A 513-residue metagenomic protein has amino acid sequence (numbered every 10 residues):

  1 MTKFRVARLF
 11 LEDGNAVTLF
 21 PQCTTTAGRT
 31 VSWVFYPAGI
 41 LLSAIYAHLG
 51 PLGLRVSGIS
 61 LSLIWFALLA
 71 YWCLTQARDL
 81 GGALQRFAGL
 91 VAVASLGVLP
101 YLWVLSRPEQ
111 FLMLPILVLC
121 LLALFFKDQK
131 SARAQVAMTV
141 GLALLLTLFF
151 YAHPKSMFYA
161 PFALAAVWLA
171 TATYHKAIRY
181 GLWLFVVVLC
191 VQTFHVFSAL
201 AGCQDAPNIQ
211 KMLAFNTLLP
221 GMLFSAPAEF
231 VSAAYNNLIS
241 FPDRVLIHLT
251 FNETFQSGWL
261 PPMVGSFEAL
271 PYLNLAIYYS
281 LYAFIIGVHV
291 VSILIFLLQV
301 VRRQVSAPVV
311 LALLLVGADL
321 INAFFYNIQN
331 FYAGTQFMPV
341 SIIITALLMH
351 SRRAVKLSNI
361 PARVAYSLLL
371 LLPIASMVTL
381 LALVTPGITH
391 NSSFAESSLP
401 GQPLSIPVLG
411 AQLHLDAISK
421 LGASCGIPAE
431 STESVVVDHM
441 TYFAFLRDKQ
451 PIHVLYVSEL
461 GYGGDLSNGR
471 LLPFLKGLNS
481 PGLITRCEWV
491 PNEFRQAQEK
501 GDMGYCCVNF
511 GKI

Functional and structural regions predicted by a protein language model:
M1-V31, L42-A47, Q204-G221: Extracytoplasmic loop-helix module adjacent to an early transmembrane segment
R5-R8, C23-G53, S60, R244 (+1 more regions): Short hydrophobic/aromatic helix or loop-helix immediately within or flanking a transmembrane segment in polytopic
V56-L80, V118, L122, V290-L298: Transmembrane-helix motifs of polytopic, lipid-linked glycan transferases
F66-C73, F251-V305: Hydrophobic, aromatic-rich transmembrane alpha-helices and their immediate juxtamembrane boundary segments
P100, Q135-P154, A160-W168, W183-C190 (+1 more regions): Membrane-interface alpha helices of multi-pass inner-membrane proteins
Y101-L112: Short acidic/glycine- and proline-prone juxtamembrane loop motifs at membrane-interface regions of multi-pass membrane
Q135-L144, L164, L182-V186, P308-A312 (+1 more regions): Signature aromatic-anchored transmembrane alpha helix within multi-pass, membrane-resident enzymes that catalyze glycan
A382-P386, Q402-L460, P481-E488: Short periplasmic/luminal acceptor-recognition loop of GT-C membrane glycosyltransferases, typified by
